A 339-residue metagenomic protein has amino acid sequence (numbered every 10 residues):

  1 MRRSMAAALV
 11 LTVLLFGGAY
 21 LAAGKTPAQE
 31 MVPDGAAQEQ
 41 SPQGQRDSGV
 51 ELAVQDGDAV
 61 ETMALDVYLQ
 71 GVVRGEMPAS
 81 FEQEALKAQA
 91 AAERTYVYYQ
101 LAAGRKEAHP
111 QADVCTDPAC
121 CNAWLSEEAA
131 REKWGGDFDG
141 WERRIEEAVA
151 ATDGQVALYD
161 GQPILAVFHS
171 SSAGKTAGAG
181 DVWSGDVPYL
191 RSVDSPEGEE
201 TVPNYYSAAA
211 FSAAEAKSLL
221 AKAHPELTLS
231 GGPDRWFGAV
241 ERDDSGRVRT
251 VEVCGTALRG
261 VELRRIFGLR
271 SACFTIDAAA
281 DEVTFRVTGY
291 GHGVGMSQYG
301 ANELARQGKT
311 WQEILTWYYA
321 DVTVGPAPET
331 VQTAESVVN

Functional and structural regions predicted by a protein language model:
M1-N339: Conserved, single-site charged/polar hotspot
